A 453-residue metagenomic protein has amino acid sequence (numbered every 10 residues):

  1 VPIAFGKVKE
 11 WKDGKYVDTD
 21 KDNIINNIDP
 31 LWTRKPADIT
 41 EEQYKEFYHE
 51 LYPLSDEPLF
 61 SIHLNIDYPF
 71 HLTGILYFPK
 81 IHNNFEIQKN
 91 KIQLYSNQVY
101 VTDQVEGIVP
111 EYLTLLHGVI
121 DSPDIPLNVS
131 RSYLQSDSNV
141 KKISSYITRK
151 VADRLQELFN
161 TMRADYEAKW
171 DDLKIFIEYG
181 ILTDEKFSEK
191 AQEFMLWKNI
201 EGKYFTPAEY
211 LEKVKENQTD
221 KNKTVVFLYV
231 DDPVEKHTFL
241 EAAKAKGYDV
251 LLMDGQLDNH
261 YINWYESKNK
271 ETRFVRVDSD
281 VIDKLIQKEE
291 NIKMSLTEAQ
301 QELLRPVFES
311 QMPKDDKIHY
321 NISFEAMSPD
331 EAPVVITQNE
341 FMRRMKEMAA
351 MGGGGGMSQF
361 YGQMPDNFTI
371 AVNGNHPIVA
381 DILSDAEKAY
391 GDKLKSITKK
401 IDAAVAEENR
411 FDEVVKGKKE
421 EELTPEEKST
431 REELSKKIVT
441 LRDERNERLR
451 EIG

Functional and structural regions predicted by a protein language model:
V1-G453: Conserved GHKL (Bergerat-fold) ATPase module
